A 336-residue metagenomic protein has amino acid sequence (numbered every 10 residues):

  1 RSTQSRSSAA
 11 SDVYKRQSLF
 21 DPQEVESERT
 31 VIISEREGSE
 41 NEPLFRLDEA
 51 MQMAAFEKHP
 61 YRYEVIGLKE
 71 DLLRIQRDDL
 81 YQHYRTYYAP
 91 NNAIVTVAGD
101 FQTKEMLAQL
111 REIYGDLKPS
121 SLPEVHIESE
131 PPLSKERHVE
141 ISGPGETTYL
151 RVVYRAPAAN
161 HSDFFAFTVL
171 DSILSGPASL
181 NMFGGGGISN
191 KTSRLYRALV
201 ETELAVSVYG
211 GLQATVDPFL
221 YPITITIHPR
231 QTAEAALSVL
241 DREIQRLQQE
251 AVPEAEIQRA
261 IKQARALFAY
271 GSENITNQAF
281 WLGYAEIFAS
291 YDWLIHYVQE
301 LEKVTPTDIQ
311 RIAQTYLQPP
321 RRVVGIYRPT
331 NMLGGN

Functional and structural regions predicted by a protein language model:
R1, G38-N91, D116-F164, M182-E234 (+4 more regions): Non-catalytic beta-strand/loop surface segments
R1-A10, Y14: Single conserved hydrophobic/aromatic residue that forms the stacking wall/gate of nucleotide- or nucleobase-binding
D12-F20, I113-S121, D241-V252: A common structural junction motif
G99-K104, P229-T232: Helix N-cap motif at beta-to-alpha junctions
D292-I295: C-terminal soluble interaction/assembly domains
